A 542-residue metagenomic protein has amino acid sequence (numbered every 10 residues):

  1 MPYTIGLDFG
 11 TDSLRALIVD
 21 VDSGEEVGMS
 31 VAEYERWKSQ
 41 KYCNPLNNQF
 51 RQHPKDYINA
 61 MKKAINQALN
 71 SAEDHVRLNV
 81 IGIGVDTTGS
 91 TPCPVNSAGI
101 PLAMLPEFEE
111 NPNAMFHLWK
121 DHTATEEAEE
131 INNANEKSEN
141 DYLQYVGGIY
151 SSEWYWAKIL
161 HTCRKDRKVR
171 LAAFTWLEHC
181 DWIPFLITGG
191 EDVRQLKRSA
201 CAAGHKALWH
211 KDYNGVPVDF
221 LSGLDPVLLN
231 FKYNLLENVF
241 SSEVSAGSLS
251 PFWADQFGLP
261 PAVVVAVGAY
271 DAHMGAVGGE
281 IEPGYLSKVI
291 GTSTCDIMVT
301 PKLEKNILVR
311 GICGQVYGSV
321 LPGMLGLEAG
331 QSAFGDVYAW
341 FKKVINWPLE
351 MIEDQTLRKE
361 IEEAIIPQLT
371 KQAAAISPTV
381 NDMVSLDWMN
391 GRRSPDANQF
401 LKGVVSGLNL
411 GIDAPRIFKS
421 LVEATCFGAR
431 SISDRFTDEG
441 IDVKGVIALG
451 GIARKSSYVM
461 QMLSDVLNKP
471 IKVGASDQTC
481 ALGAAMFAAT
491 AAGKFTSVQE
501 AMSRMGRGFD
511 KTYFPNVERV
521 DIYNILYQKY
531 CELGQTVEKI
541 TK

Functional and structural regions predicted by a protein language model:
M1-M104, N230, D255, L259-V264 (+4 more regions): N-terminal glycine/serine-rich phosphate-binding loop of ATP-dependent small-molecule kinases, especially carbohydrate
F9-T11, K137-V267, L386-N390, F418 (+1 more regions): Gly/Ser/Thr-rich active-site cleft segment
R15-L17, T188-D192, H210, K359-G403: Conserved ATP-utilizing enzyme core subdomain
P54, E73-W154: Active-site phosphate-binding/coordination module
A114-R170, A207-S222, V316-A364, I417: Glycine-rich phosphate-binding loop plus the immediately following alpha-helix
E129, Y270, M274-G278, S332-G335 (+6 more regions): Glycine-rich phosphate-binding/hydrolytic loop that grips phosphoryl groups
W154, K206-P322, S332, L349-P367 (+3 more regions): ATP-dependent carbohydrate kinase catalytic cores
A374-S476: Activation-segment/catalytic-loop signature of the eukaryotic protein kinase fold
